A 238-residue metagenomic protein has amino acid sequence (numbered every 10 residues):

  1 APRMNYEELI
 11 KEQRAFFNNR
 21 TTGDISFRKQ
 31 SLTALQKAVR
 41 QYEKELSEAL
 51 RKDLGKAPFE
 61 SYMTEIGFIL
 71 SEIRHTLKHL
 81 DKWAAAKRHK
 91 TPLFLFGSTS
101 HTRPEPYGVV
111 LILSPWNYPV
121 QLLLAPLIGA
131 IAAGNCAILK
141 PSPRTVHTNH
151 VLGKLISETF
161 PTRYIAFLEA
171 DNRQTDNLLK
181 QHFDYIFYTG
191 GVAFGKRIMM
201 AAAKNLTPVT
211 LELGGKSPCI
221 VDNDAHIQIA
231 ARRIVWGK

Functional and structural regions predicted by a protein language model:
P2-H101: N-terminal Rossmann-like NAD(P)+-binding subdomain of aldehyde/semialdehyde dehydrogenases
R28, I73, G134, I165 (+2 more regions): Residue-level signal for inorganic ion chemistry
T91-T159, L206, Q228: Conserved small-residue-rich beta-alpha loop and adjacent elements that most often cradle the phosphate/pyrophosphate
G97-H101, A166-D184: A structured beta-alpha segment of the ubiquitous adenosine-cofactor-binding alpha/beta core
I128, Y185-T189: Periplasmic-binding protein-like
N135, K140-S142, E169, T189-G190 (+1 more regions): Short beta->alpha connector loops at strand-helix junctions that form conserved, small/polar/Pro-enriched
F160, A193-K238: ALDH superfamily catalytic-core signature
